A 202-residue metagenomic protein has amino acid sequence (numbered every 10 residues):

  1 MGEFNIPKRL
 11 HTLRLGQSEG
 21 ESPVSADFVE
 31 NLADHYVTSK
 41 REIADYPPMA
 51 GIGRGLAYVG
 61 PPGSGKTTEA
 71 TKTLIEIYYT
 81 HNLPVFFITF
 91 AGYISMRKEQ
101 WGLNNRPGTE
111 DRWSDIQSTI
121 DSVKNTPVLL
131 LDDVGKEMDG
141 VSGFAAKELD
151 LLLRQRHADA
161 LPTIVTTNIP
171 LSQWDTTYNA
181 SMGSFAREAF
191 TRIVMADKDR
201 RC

Functional and structural regions predicted by a protein language model:
M1-I6: Interdomain "pre-motor" coupling segment immediately N-terminal to P-loop NTPase/helicase cores
Q17-L56: Pre-Walker A (pre-P-loop) alpha-helix and adjacent loop at the N terminus of AAA/AAA+ ATPase modules, a conserved
V29-E30, Y78-K124, G143: Short glycine-rich substrate-engagement loop in P-loop NTPases that contacts/grips substrate
P48-A70: Walker A/P-loop nucleotide-binding motif
G53-A57, P84-V85, V128, P162-I164: Residue-level preference for the first positions of well-ordered beta-strands
T68-H81: P-loop NTPase Walker A phosphate-binding motif
Y79, Y93-M96, Q100, V134-C202: Replace "adjacent to P-loop NTPase cores in ATP/GTP-dependent enzymes" with "adjacent to NTP-binding cores
L130-D132: PRPP/pyrophosphate-binding module of the type I phosphoribosyltransferase fold
